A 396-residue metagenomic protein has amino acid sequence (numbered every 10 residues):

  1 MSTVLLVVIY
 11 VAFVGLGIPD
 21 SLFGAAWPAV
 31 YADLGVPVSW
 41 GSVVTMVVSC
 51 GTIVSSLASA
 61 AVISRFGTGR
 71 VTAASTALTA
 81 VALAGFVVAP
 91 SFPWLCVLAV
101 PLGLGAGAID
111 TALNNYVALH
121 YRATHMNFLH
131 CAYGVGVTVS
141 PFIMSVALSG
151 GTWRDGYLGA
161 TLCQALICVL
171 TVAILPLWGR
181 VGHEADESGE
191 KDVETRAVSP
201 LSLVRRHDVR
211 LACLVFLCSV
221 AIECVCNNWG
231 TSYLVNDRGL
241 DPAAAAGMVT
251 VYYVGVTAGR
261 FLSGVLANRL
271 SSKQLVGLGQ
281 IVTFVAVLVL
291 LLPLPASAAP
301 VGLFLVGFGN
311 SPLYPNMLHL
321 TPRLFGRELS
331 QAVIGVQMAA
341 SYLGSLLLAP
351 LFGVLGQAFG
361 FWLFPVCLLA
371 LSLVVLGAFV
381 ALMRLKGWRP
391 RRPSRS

Functional and structural regions predicted by a protein language model:
F23-G24, H207-T250, V254-A258: Extracytoplasmic gate region of multi-pass secondary transporters
V30-Y31, V62-I63, I143-G151, L234-V235 (+2 more regions): Interfacial helix-cap and linker-helix signal at transmembrane-aqueous boundaries of multi-pass secondary transporters
G35, G67, V88-P93, G239 (+2 more regions): Helix-breaking motifs and short loop linkers at transmembrane-helix boundaries and internal kinks in secondary membrane
V54-P93: Conserved MFS/SLC helix-loop-helix module at the cytosolic interface between two early adjacent transmembrane helices
S55-T68, G259-S271, G356-Q357: Helix-to-loop junctions at the C-terminal end of transmembrane segments in multipass secondary transporters
L98-A132: Cytoplasmic helix-loop-helix junction between adjacent transmembrane helices in 12-TM secondary transporters
D155-P176, P365-A381: Symmetry-related core transmembrane helices of the 12-TM Major Facilitator Superfamily/SLC fold
L324-F361, L368: A late C-terminal transmembrane helix in Major Facilitator Superfamily
